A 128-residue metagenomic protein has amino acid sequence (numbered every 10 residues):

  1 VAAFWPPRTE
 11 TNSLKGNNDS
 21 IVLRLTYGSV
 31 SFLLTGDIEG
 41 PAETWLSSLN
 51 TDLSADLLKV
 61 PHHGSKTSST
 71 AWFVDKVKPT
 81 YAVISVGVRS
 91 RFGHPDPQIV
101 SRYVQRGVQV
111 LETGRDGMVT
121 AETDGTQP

Functional and structural regions predicted by a protein language model:
V1-L57, R115-P128: Core dinuclear metal-dependent hydrolase active-site scaffold
E43-M118: Cap/insert and terminal regions of metallo-dependent hydrolase folds
